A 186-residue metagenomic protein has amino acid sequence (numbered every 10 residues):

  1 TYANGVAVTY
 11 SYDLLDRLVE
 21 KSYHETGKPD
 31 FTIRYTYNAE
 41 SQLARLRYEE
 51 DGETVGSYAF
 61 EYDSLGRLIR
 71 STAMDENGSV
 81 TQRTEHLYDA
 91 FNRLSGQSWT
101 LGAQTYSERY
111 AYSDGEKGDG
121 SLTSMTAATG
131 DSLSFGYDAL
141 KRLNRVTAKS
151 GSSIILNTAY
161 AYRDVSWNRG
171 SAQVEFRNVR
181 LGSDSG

Functional and structural regions predicted by a protein language model:
T1-A127, D131-G186: Beta-strand elements of repeat-based all-beta scaffolds
